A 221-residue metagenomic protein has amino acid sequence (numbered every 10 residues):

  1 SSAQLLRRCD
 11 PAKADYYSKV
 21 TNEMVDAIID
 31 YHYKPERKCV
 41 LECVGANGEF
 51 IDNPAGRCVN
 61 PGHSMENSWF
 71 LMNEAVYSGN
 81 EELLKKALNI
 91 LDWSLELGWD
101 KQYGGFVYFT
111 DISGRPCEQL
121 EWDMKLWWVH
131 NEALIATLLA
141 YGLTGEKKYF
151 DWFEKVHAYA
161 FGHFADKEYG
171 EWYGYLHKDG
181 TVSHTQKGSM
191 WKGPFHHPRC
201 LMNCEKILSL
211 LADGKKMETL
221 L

Functional and structural regions predicted by a protein language model:
S1-L221: Glycan-recognition and catalytic cores of secretory/periplasmic carbohydrate-active enzymes
